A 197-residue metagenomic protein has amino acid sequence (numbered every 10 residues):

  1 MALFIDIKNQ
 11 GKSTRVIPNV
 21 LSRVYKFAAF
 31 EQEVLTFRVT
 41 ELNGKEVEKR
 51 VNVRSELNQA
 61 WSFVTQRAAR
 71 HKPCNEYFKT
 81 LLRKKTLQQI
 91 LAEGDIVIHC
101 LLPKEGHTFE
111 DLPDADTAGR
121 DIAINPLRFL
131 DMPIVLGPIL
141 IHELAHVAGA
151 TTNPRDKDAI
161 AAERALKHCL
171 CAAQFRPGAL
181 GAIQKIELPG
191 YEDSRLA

Functional and structural regions predicted by a protein language model:
M1-G137, V147-A197: Predominantly extracellular/secreted Zn2+-dependent metalloproteases
E143: Walker B catalytic acidic pair
